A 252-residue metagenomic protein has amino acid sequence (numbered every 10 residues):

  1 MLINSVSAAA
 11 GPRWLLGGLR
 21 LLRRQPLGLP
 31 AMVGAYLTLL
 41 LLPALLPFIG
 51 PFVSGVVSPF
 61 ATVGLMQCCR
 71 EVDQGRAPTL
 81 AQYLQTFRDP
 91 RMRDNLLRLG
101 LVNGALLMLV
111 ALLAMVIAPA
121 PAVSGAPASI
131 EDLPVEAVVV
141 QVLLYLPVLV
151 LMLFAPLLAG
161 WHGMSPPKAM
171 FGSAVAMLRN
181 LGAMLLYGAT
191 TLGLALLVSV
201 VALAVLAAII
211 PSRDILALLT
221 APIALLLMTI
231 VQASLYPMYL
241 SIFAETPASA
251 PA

Functional and structural regions predicted by a protein language model:
M1-A252: Hydrophobic alpha-helical membrane segments
